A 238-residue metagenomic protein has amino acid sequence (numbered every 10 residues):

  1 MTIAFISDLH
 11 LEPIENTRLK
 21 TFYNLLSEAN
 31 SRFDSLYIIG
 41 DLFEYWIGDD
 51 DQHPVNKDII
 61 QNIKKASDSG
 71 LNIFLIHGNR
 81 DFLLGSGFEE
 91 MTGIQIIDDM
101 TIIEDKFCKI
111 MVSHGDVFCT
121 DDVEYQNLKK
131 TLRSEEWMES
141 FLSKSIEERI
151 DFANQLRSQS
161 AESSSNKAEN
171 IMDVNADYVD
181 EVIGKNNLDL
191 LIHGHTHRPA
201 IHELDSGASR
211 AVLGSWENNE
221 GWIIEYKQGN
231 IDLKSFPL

Functional and structural regions predicted by a protein language model:
M1-T2, F152: Acidic, histidine-bearing metal-coordination/catalytic regions of metal-dependent phosphoesterases
T2, L11-D105: Core catalytic region of metal-dependent phosphoesterases/phosphodiesterases, especially metallo-beta-lactamase-like
F5, I38, E104-D105, E203 (+1 more regions): Generic beta-strand structural signal
D8, L36, D41, I63 (+5 more regions): Divalent metal-coordination and catalytic microenvironments
L9-E12, F118: Short histidine/acidic/glycine/proline-rich micro-motifs that form metal- and phosphate-coordinating active-site loops
I14, I47, L84, T120 (+2 more regions): Generic hydrophobic alpha-helical membrane-span motif
M91, Q95-D98, K109-M111, D116 (+3 more regions): Conserved beta-sheet core of the metallophosphoesterase superfamily
S113-V174: Active-site-proximal loop/helix segment associated with metal-binding centers of metalloenzymes
